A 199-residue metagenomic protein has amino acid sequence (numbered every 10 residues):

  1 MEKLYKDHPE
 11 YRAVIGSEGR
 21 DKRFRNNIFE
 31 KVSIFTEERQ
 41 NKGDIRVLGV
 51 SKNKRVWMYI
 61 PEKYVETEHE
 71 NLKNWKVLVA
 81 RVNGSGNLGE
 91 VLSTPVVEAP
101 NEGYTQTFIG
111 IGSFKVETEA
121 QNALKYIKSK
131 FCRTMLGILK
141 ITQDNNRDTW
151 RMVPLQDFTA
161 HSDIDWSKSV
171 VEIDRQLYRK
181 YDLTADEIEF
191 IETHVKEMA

Functional and structural regions predicted by a protein language model:
M1-T105, G112-I164, K168-A185: C-terminal substrate-recognition regions of SAM-dependent nucleic acid methyltransferases
D186-A199: Short, amphipathic C-terminal "tail helix"
